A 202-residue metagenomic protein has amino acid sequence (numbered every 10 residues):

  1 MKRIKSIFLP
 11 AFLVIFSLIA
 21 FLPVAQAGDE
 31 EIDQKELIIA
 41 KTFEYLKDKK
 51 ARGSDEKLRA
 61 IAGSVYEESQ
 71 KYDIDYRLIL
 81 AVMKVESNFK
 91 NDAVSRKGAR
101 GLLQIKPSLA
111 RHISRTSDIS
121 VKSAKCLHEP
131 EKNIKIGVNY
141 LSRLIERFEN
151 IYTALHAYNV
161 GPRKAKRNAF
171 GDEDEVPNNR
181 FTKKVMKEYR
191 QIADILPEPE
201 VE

Functional and structural regions predicted by a protein language model:
K2-F12: Bacterial N-terminal signal peptides that target proteins for export
P10-A20: Bacterial N-terminal signal peptides
F21-A27: Sec/Tat signal peptide C-region and signal peptidase I cleavage site
D29-E202: Catalytic glycan-binding domains that act on GlcNAc-containing polysaccharides
